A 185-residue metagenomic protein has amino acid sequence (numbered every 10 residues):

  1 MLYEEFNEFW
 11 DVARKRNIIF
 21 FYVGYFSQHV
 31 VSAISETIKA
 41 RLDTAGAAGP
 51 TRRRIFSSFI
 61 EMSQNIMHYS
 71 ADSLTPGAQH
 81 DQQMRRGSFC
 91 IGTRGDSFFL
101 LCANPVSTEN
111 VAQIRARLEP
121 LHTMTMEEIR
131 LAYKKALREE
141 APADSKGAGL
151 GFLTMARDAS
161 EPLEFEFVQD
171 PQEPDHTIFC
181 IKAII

Functional and structural regions predicted by a protein language model:
Y3, N7-I19, H29-A33, Y69-I185: Conserved beta-strand-loop-beta-strand hairpin that lines the nucleotide-binding pocket of ATP/GTP-utilizing enzymes
G24, M62: Conserved phosphate/oxyanion-binding catalytic-loop motifs
F26-E36, A40: N-terminal ordered "arm"
E36-I60, R138-S145: Conserved short strand/loop->alpha-helix "switch" segment adjacent to the catalytic nucleotide/phosphoryl-transfer site
